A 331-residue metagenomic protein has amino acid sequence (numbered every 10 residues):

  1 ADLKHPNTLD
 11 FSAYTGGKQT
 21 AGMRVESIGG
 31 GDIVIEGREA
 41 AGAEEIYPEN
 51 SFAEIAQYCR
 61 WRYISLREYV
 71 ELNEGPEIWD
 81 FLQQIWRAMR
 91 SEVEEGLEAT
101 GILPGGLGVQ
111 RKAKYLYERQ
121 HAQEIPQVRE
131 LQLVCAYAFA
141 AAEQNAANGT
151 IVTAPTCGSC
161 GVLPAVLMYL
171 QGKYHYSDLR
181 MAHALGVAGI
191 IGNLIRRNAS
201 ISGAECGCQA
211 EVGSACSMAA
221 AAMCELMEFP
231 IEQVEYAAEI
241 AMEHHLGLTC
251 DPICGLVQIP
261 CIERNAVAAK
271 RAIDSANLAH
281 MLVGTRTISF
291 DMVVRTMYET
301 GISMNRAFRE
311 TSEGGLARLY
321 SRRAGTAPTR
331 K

Functional and structural regions predicted by a protein language model:
A1-Q123: C-terminal regulatory domains involved in ligand/effector binding and gene-expression control
K4-T8, Q19-A21, N148-G149, Y176-A182 (+1 more regions): Short coil/turn connectors at secondary-structure junctions
P76, D80, Q84-L194, S200-G207 (+1 more regions): Accessory "access/gating" subregions that flank catalytic or transport cores
E130, P155, S159, R180 (+4 more regions): Secondary-structure capping and boundary motifs in well-ordered enzyme cores
A138-A141, V162-Q171, A188-I191, C216-M227 (+1 more regions): Buried hydrophobic packing segments
E143-A146, P164, R197-S200, A215-M218 (+2 more regions): Short acidic (Asp/Glu) and glycine-rich catalytic loops that position anionic groups and cofactors
S177-A184, N193-I240, C250: Active-site-proximal binding-pocket segments
M223-K331: Functionally critical mobile loop/hinge segments
